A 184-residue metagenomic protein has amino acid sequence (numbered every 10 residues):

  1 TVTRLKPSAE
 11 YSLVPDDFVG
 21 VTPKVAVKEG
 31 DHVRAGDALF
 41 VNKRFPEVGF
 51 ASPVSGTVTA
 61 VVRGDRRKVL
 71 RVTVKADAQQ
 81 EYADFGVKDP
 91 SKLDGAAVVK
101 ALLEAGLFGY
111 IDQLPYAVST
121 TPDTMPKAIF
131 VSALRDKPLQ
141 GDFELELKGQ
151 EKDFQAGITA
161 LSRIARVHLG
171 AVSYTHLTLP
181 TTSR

Functional and structural regions predicted by a protein language model:
T1-T22, A26: N-terminal, Lys/Arg-enriched amphipathic/low-complexity engagement segments that precede the first folded domain
P23, E29, P46-G49: Short, conserved secondary-structure segments in the cores of folded domains
V27-V41, A60: Short, well-structured beta-strand-loop connectors
N42-S52, R67-V69: Short, Lys/Arg- and Gly-enriched loop/turn segments at beta-strand edges
G56-V58: Conserved hydrophobic positions within beta-strands
V62-L177, S183-R184: Buried, small/hydrophobic-residue-enriched core segments of structured protein domains
